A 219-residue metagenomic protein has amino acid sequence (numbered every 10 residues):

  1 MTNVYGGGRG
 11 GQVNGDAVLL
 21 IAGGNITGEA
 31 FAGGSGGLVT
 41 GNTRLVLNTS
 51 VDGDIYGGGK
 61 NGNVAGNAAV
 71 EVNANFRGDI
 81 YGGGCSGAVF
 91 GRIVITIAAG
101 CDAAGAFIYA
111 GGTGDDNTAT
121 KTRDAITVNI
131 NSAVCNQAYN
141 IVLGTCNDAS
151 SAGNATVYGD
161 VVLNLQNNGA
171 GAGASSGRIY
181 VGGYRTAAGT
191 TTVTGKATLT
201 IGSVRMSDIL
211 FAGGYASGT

Functional and structural regions predicted by a protein language model:
M1-E29, S35-D54, K60-D79, C85-I141 (+3 more regions): Surface-exposed loop/turn motifs in large extracellular/passenger domains
